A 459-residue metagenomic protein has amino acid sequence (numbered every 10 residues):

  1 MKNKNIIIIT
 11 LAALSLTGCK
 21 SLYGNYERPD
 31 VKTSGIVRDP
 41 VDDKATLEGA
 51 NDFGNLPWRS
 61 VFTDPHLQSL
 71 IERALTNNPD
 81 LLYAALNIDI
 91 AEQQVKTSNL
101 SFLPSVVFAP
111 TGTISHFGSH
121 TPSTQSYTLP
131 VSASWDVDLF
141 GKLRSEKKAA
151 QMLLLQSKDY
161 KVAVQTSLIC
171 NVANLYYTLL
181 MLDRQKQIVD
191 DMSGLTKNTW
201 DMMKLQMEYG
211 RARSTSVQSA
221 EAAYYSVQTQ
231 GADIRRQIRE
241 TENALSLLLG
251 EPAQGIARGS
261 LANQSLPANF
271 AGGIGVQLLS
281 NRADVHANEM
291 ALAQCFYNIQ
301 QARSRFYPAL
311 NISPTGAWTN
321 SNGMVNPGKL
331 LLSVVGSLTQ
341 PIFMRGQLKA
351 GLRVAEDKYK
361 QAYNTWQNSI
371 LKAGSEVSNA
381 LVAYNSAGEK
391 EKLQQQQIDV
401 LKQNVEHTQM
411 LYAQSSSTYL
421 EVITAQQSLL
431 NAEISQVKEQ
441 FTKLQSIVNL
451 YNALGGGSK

Functional and structural regions predicted by a protein language model:
K2-T76, R235-S280, A453-K459: Terminal intrinsically disordered/low-complexity segments used for targeting and assembly
K20, M152, D159-I274, A383 (+3 more regions): Periplasmic alpha-helical coiled-coil/stalk elements that build and connect Gram-negative outer-membrane
T46-T63, L67, E72, P110-S132 (+5 more regions): Small/polar, glycine/serine/threonine/aspartate-rich low-complexity segments that form flexible
N77, A84, D136, L143 (+21 more regions): Amphipathic alpha-helical coiled-coil segments and their boundaries
L82, F102-T124, S134-A163, S167 (+6 more regions): Small/polar (Gly/Ser/Thr/Ala-rich) solvent-exposed segments that form structured loops/beta-strands/short helices used
K197-N198, S226-Q254, Q396-L454: Short segments within alpha-helical structural elements
A287, A291-Y307: Long hydrophobic segments that form regular secondary structure
